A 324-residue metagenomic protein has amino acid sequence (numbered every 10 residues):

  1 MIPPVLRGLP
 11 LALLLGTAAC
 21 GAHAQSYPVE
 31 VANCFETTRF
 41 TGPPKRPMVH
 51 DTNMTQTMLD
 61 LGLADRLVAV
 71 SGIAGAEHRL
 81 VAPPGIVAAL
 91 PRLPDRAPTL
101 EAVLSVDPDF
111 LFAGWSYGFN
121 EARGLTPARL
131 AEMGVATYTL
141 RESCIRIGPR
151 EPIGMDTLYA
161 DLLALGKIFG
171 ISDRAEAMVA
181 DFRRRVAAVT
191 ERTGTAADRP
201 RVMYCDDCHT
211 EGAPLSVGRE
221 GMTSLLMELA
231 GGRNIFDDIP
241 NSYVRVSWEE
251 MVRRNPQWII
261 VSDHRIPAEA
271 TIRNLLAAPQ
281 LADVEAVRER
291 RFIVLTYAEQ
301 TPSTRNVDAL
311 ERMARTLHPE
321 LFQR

Functional and structural regions predicted by a protein language model:
M1-P10: Bacterial N-terminal signal peptides that target proteins for export
A19-G21: N-terminal signal peptide c-region/cleavage motif recognized by signal peptidases
Y27-E30, T37, L125-T210, R290-R324: Extracytoplasmic substrate-binding proteins
N33-F35, L90-E101, E121, S143 (+1 more regions): Short helix-initiation/N-cap motifs at beta->coil->alpha
R46-F119, G232-I235, P267: A short, structured surface patch at a secondary-structure boundary
N53-Q56, I73-A76, F110-L111, S116-N120 (+5 more regions): Solvent-exposed loop/turn segments at secondary-structure junctions within structured extracellular/periplasmic domains
A76, L215-Y243: Alpha-helical, coiled-coil/dimerization segments enriched in small aliphatic residues
I86, G232-E250, R254, W258-I259 (+2 more regions): Acidic/histidine-enriched, beta-strand-rich ligand/metal-binding domains
